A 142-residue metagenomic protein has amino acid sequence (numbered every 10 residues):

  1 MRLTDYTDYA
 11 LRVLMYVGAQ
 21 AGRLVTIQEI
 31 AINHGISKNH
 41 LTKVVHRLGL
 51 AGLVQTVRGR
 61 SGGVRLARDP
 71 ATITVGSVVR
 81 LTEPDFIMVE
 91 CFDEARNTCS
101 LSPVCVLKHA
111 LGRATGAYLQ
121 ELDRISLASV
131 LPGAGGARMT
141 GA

Functional and structural regions predicted by a protein language model:
L3-D5, L11-I36, Q55: N-terminal helix-turn-helix DNA-binding core of bacterial DNA-binding proteins
I32, G49-L50: Alpha-helical residues within the helix-turn-helix
N39: Key DNA-contact positions within bacterial/archaeal DNA-binding proteins
G52-A67: Beta-hairpin "wing" of winged helix-turn-helix
G63-R80: Charged, amphipathic alpha-helical coiled-coil/dimerization segments
T74-V75, D93-A142: C-terminal regulatory/oligomerization modules of transcriptional regulators
